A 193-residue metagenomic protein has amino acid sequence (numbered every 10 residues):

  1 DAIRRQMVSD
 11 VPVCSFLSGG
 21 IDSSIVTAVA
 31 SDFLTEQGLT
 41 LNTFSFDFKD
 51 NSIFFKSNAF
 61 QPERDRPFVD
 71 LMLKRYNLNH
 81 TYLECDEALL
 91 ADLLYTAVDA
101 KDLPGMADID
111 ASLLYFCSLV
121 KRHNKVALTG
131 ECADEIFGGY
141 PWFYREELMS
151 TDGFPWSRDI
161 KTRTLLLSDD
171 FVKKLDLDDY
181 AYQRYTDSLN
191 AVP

Functional and structural regions predicted by a protein language model:
D1-P193: ATP-dependent adenylate-handling active sites, centered on carboxylate activation for C-N bond formation
